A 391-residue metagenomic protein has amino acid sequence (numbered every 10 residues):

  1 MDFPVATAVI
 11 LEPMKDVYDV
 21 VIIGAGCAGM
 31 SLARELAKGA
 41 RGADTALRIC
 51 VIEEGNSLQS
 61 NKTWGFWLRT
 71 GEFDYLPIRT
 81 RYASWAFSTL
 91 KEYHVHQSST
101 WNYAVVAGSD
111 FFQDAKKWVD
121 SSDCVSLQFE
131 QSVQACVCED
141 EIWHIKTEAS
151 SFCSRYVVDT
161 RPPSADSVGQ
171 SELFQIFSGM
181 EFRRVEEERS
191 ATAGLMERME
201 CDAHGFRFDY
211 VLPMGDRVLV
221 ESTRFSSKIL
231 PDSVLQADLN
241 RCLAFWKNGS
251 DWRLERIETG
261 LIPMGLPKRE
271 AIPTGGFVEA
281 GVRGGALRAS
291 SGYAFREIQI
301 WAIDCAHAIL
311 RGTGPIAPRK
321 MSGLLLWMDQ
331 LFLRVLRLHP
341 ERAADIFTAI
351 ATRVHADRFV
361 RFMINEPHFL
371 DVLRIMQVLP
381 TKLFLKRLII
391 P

Functional and structural regions predicted by a protein language model:
M1-D19, G42: Extreme N-terminal leader/targeting segments of oxidoreductases
Y18-T45: N-terminal Rossmann-like FAD-binding beta1-loop-alpha1 element of flavoenzymes
R34, K38, K117, I300 (+1 more regions): Short, well-ordered alpha-helices that flank and scaffold nucleotide-derived cofactor binding pockets
E35, C50-K91: N-terminal FAD cofactor-binding segment of flavoenzymes
Q97-K117, S226-V234: Short beta-strand to alpha-helix junction loop
S126-S250: Predominantly flavin-linked oxidoreductase catalytic cores and closely associated redox partners
S132, D202, F225-C305: FAD/FMN-dependent oxidoreductases across multiple families
I303-P391: C-terminal helical "tail/cap" subdomain of flavin- and related membrane-associated enzymes
